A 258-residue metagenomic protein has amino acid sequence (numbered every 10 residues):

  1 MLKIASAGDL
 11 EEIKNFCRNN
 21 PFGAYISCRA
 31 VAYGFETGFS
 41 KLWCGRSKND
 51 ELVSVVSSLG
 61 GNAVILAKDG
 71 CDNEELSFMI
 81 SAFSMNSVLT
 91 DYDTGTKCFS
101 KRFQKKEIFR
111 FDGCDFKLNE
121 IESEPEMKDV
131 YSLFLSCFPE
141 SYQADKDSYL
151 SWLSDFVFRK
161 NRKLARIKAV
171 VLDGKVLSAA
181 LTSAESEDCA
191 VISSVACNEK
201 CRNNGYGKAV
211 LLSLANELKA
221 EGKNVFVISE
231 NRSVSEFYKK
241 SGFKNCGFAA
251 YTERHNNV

Functional and structural regions predicted by a protein language model:
M1-A5, N15, P21-A24, C28-S81 (+1 more regions): Conserved donor-binding loop and adjoining core beta-sheet/short helix segment in diverse acyl/aminoacyl transferases
M1-Y25, I108, D112-S151: Short amphipathic alpha-helix that is part of the acyltransferase structural core
A32, S58-L59, S141-A196: A conserved beta-strand-loop-helix scaffold within acyl/acetyltransferase catalytic domains
L42-S47, I167-V171, F226: Cytosolic beta-strand hydrophobic patch enriched in CBS
V56-E120, Y251-R254: Acyl-donor-binding surface of acyltransferase catalytic domains
C71-M79, S194-C197, N203-E217, K240: Conserved acetyl-CoA-binding loop-helix of GNAT-fold acetyltransferases
S84-Y92, L211, L218-E230: Conserved GNAT acetyl-CoA-binding A-motif
D93-F103, K208, N231-F248, H255: Conserved active-site alpha-helix within GNAT-family acetyltransferase domains
